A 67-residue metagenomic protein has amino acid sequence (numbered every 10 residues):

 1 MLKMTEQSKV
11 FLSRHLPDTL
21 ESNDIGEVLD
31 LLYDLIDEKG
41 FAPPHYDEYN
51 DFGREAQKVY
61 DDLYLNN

Functional and structural regions predicted by a protein language model:
M1-E27: N-terminal acidic leader/helix
L20-R54: Acidic, low-complexity, intrinsically disordered interaction modules
Y49-N67: Charged low-complexity stretches with an acidic bias
